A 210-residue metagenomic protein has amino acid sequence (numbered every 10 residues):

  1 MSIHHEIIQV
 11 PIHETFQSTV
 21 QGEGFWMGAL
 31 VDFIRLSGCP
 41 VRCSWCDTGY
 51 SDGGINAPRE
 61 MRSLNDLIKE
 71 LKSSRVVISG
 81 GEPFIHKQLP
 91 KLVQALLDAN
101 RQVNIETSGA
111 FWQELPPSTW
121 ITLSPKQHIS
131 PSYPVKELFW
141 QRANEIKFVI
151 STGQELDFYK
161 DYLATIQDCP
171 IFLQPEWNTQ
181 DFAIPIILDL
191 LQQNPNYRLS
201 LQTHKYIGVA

Functional and structural regions predicted by a protein language model:
S2-L30, L188: Short, Lys/Arg-rich amphipathic segments at extreme N-termini
V10-T15, T19-G22, K72, Q167 (+2 more regions): Alpha-helical context
H13-V20, L30-V31, S37, R42-T119: Conserved Radical SAM active-site core
T15, T19, G24-F25, G49 (+2 more regions): Residue-level preference for alpha-helix termini and adjacent loops
F84-A210: Conserved AdoMet/S-adenosylmethionine-binding subsite of the radical SAM
